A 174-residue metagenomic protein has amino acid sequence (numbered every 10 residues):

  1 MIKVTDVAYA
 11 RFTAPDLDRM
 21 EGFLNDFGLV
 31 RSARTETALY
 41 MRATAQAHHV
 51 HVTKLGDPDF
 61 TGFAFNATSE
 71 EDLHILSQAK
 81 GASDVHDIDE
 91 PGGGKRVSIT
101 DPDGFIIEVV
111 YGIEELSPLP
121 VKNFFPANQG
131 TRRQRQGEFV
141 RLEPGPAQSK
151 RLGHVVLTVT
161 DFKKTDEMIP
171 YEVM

Functional and structural regions predicted by a protein language model:
M1-D18, G62-F65, V121-K163: N-terminal beta-strand motif that seeds the catalytic metal site of vicinal oxygen chelate
I2-H48, L157-M174: Core segments of cupin and vicinal oxygen chelate
T5, T13-D18, E36, A64-I106 (+1 more regions): Vicinal oxygen chelate
E36, A45-Q46, G56-P58, G92: Short strand-connecting beta-turns/loops that link adjacent beta-strands
M41-A45, L55, I99-P102: Active-site beta-strand termini and strand-to-loop segments that position acidic
V50-V52, E108: Conserved beta-strand in the GNAT
K54-A64: Glycine-/proline-rich flexible loop or hinge segments
G81-Q148: Vicinal oxygen chelate
